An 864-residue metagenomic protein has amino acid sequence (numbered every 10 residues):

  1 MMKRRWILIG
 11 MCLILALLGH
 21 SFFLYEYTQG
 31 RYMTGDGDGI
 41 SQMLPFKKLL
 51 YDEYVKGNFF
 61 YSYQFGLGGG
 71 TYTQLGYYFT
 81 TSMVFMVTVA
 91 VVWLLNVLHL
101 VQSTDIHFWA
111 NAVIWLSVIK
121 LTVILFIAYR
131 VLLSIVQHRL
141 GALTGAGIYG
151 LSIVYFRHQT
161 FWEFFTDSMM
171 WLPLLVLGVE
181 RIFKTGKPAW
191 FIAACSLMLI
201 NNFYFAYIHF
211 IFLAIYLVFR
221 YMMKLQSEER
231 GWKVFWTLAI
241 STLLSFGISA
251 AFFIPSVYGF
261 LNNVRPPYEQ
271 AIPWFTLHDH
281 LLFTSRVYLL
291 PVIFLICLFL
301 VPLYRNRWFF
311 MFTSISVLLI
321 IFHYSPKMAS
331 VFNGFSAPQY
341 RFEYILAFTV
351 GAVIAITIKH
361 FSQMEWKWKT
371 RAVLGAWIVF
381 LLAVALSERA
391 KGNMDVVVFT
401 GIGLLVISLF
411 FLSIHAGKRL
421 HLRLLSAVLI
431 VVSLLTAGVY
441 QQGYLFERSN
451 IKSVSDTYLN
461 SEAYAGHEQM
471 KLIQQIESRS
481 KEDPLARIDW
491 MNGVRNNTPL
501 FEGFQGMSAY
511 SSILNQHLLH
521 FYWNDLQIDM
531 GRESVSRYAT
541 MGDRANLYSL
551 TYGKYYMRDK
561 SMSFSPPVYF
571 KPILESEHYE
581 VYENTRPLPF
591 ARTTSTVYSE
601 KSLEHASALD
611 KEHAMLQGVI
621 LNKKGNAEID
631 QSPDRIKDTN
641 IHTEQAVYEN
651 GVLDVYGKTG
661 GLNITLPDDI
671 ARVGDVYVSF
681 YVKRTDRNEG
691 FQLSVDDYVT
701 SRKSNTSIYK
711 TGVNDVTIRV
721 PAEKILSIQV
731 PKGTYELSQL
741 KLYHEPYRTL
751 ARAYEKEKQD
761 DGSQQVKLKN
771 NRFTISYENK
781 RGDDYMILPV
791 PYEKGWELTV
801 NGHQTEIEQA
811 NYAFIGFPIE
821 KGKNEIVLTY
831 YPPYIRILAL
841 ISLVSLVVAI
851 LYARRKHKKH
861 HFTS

Functional and structural regions predicted by a protein language model:
M2, I636-S864: Active-site-proximal, structured, solvent-exposed surfaces of multi-pass membrane proteins that position macromolecular
R5-I40, L244-F253, A437: Transmembrane signal-anchor helices characteristic of membrane glycosylation enzymes that use polyprenol
A16-I124, G147-Q159, E163-S168, L261-R265 (+1 more regions): Membrane-interface coil-to-helix junctions
S41, P45-L50, K233-Y344: Periplasmic/ER-lumenal interhelical loops and adjacent helix-loop junctions in multi-pass membrane proteins
Q74-F79, L435-L459, S478-L547, L588 (+3 more regions): Extracytoplasmic/lumenal acceptor-recognition loop(s) of multi-pass membrane glycoenzymes
V84, F126, E502-N640, K724-L726: A cross-kingdom signal targeting lumenal/periplasmic-facing segments of multi-pass membrane and secretory-pathway
W115-I135, R139-F183, K187-K224, T237-V257 (+3 more regions): Membrane-embedded helix bundles of polyisoprenyl
F205, S314-I320, N333, A337-A465 (+2 more regions): Contiguous transmembrane helix-bundle modules in multi-pass membrane proteins
